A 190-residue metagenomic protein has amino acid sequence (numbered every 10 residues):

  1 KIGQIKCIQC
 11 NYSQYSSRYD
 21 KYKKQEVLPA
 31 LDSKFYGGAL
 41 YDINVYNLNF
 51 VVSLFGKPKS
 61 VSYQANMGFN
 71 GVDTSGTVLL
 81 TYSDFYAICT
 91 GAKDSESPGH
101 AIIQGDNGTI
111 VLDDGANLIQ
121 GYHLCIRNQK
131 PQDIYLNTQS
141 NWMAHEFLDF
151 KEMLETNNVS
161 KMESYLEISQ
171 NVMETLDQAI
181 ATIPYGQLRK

Functional and structural regions predicted by a protein language model:
K1-V61: Predominantly a Rossmann-like dinucleotide-binding segment in NAD(P)-dependent oxidoreductases
Y36, I43-Y46, H145, S164 (+1 more regions): A generic structural signal for residues located within well-ordered alpha-helices of large catalytic or ligand-binding
G37-G38, I134-Y135, S160-K161: Active-site rim elements
N47-Q120, N137, L148-T156: Contiguous beta-strand/loop segments that form the cofactor/metal-binding neighborhood of enzyme cores
Q129-D133: Surface-exposed loop/edge segments in extracytoplasmic proteins
I134-L148, S164: Active-site loop of classical SDR/Rossmann-like NAD(P)-dependent oxidoreductases, centered on the catalytic Tyr-X3-Lys
D149-K190: C-terminal helix-rich "cap/oligomerization" subdomain common to oxidoreductases
